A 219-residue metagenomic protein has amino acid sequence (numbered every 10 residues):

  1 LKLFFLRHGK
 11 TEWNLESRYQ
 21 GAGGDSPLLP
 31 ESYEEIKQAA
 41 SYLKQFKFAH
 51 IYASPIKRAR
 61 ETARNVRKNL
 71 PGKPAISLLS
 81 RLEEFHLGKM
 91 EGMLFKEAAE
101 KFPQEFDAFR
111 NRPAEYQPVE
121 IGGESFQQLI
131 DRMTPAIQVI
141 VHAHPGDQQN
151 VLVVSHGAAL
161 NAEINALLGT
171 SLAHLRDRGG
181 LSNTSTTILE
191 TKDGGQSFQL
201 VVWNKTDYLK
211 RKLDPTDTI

Functional and structural regions predicted by a protein language model:
L1-F4: Extreme N-terminal starter segment of soluble prokaryotic enzymes
H8, H156: Short, conserved phosphate/pyrophosphate- and ester-handling motifs at nucleotide-, phospho-/glycolipid
K10-V66, I121-T134: Loop-to-helix element that buttresses phosphate recognition and phosphoryl-transfer chemistry
Q38-D107: Phosphate-coordination/substrate-recognition cap region in phosphate-metabolizing enzymes
N65, A162-A166: Active-site signature of alpha/beta-hydrolase-fold catalytic machinery across serine- and Asp/Cys-nucleophile hydrolases
G72, L87-A99, H142-Q149, N165-I219: Acidic, low-complexity terminal tails and accessory targeting/binding regions of phosphate-metabolizing enzymes
D107-Q128: Short glycine/proline- and acidic residue-enriched helix-loop micro-motifs that form flexible lids or anion-recognition
G157-N161: GST superfamily/GST-like fold recognition
